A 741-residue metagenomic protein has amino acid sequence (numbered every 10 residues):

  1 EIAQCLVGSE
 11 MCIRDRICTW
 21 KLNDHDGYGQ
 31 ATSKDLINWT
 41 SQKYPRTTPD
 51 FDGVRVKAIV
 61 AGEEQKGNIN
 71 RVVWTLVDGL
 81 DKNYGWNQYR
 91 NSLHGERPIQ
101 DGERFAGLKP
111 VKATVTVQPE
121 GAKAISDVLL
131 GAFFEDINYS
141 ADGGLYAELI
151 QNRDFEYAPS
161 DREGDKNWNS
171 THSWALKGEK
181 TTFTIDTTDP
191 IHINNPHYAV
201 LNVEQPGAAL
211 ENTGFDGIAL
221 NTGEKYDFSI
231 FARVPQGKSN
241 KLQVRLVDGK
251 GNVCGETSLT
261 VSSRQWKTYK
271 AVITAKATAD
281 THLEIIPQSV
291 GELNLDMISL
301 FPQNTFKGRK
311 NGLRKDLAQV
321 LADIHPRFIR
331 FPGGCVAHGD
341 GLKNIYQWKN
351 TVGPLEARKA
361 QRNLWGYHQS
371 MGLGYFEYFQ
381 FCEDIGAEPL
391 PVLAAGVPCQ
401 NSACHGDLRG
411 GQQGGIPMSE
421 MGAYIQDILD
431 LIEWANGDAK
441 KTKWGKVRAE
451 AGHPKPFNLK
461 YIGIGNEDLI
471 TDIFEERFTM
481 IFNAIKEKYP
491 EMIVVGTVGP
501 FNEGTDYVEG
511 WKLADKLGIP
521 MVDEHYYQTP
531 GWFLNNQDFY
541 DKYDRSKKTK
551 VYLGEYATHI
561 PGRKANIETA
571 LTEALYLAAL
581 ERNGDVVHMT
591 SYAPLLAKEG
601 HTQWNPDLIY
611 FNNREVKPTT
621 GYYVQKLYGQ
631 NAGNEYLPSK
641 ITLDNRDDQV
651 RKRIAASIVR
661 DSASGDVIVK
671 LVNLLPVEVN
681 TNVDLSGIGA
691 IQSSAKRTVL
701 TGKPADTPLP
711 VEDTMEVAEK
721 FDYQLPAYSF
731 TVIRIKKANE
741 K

Functional and structural regions predicted by a protein language model:
E1-A3, V7-L108: Carbohydrate-active catalytic/glycan-binding domains of CAZyme proteins, especially the secreted or lumenal ectodomains
G95-S370, E388-L390, H405-S419, Y489 (+5 more regions): Extracellular and organelle-lumenal recognition/adhesion modules and their flexible linkers in secreted
F231-Q236, T274-K276, Q630, V672-L674 (+1 more regions): Solvent-exposed strand-to-loop "edge" motifs in beta-rich extracellular domains
A275, T281-H282, T305, R309-P326 (+7 more regions): An active-site-proximal structural segment forming one wall of the substrate-binding cleft that immediately precedes
F301-R309, A357-G372, R409-G422, K460-E475 (+2 more regions): The substrate-binding groove and active-site-proximal loops of carbohydrate-active enzymes, especially glycoside
N483-K486, P490-I493, W511-A514, P520-N631 (+2 more regions): Catalytic-core region of carbohydrate-active enzymes that cleave or remodel glycosidic bonds
R651-I691: Carbohydrate-binding surface patches
D713-K741: C-terminal beta-strand-rich structural cap/linker in extracellular carbohydrate-active enzymes
